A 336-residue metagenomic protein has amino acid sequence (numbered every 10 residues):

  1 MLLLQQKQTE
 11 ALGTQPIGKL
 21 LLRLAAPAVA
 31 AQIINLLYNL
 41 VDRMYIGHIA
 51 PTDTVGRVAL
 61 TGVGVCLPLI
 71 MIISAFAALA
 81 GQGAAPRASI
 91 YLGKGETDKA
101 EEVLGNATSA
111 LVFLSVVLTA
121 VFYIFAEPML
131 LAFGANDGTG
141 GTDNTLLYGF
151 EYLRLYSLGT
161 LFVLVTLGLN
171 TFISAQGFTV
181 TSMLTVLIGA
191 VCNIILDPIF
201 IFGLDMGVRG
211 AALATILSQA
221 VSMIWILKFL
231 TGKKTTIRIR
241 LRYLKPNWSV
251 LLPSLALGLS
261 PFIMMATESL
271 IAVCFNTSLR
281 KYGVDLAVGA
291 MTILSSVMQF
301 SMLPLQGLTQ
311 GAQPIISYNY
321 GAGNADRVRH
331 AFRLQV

Functional and structural regions predicted by a protein language model:
M1-A28, A88-L161, G203-G258, I316-V336: Short alpha-helical transmembrane segments in multi-pass integral membrane proteins
K19-A85, S89, A256-L279: Signature of the first transmembrane helix
A31, G81, Y156-S174, S182-A190 (+2 more regions): Short runs within selected transmembrane alpha-helices of multi-pass transporters and secretion channels
Q32-L36, A75, S115, T119 (+5 more regions): Residue-level hotspots within the lipid-embedded alpha helices of multi-pass solute transporters
I33, L37-L60, L130-D143, I199-D205 (+3 more regions): Helix-terminus/linker motif at the lipid-water interface of multi-pass membrane proteins
L60-A120, V163-S182, A290-V336: Small-residue-rich hydrophobic transmembrane alpha-helices
I72, N193-D197, M223-L227, F300-L303: Hydrophobic transmembrane alpha-helices of multi-pass small-molecule transporters
F122, T171, D197, I201 (+3 more regions): Structural signal for membrane-spanning alpha-helices in multi-pass inner-membrane proteins, emphasizing helix cores
